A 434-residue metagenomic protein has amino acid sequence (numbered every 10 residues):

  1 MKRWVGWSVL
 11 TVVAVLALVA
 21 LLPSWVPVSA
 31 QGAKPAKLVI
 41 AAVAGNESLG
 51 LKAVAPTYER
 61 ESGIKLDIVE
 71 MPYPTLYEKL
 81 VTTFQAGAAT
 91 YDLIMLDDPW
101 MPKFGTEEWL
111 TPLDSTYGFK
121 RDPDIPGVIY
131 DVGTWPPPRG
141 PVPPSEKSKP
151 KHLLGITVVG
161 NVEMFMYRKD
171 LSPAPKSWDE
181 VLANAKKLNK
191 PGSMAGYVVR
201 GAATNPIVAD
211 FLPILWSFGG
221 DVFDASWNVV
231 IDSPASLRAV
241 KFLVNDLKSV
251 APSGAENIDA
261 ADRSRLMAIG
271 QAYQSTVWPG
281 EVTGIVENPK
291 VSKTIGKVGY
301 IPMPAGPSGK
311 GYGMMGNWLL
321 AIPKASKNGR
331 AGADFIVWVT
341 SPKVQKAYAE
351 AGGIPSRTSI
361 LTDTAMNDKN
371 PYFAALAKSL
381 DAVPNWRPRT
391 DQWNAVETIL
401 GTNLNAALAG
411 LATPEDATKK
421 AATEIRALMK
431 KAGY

Functional and structural regions predicted by a protein language model:
K2-W109, S115, F119-D122, E256 (+6 more regions): Conserved N-terminal structural module of periplasmic/extracytoplasmic solute-binding proteins
P56, K147, K151, V162 (+6 more regions): Extracytoplasmic/periplasmic substrate-recognition and gating elements
D92-M95, Y273-W278: Paired acidic/hydrophobic, glycine-rich loop segments that form the ligand-binding mouth/hinge of periplasmic-binding
D98-M164, K176, E180-L182, I295-I301 (+1 more regions): Hinge/lid segment of periplasmic solute-binding proteins
T111-G127, G201, F218-R238, E287-K293 (+4 more regions): Short, solvent-exposed loop/beta-turn-alpha elements that line the ligand-binding surface or hinge of extracytoplasmic
V128, E146, V298-P302, E350-T402 (+2 more regions): Long, aromatic- and glycine/proline-rich binding clefts that accommodate carbohydrate-like moieties
P143-V159, E163, E180-V229, A235-S236 (+1 more regions): Extracytoplasmic/periplasmic solute-binding protein
N184-P191, S226-N257, G299, M303: Glycine-centered hinge/linker elements that transmit conformational signals in sensory and ligand-binding systems
